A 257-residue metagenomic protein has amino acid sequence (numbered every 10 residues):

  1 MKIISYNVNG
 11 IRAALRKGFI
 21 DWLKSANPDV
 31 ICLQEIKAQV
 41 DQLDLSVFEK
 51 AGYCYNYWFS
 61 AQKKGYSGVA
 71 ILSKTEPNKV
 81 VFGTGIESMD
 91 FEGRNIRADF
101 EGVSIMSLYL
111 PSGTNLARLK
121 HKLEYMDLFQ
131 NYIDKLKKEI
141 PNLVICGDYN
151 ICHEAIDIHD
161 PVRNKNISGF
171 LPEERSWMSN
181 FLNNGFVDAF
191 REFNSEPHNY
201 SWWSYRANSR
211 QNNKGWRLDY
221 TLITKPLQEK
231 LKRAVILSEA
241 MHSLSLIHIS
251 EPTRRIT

Functional and structural regions predicted by a protein language model:
M1-A51, Y55, A61-V69, H153 (+1 more regions): N-terminal, active-site-proximal structural segment of metallo-dependent hydrolase catalytic domains
M1-N9, G102-S112, C146: Active-site-proximal beta-strand elements of phosphoester/diester hydrolases
N27-V30, V47, A51-Y55, D127-K214 (+1 more regions): Metal-dependent phosphoesterases centered on the DNase I-like endonuclease/exonuclease/phosphatase
K37-Q39, L45-G113: Structured beta-strand-rich core segments of catalytic domains in phosphoester-bond hydrolases
V40-Q42, G65-Y66, T114-L116, C152-V162 (+2 more regions): Short catalytic/ligand-binding loop motif for oxyanion handling, primarily in non-cytosolic enzymes, centered on
K64-V80, P197, S209-E229: Conserved beta strand-loop-helix elements of the APE1-like EEP
G85-I86, L110-M126, V162-N166: Surface-exposed cleft-lining segments at the edges of enzyme active sites
I247-T257: Single conserved hydrophobic/aromatic residue that forms the stacking wall/gate of nucleotide- or nucleobase-binding
